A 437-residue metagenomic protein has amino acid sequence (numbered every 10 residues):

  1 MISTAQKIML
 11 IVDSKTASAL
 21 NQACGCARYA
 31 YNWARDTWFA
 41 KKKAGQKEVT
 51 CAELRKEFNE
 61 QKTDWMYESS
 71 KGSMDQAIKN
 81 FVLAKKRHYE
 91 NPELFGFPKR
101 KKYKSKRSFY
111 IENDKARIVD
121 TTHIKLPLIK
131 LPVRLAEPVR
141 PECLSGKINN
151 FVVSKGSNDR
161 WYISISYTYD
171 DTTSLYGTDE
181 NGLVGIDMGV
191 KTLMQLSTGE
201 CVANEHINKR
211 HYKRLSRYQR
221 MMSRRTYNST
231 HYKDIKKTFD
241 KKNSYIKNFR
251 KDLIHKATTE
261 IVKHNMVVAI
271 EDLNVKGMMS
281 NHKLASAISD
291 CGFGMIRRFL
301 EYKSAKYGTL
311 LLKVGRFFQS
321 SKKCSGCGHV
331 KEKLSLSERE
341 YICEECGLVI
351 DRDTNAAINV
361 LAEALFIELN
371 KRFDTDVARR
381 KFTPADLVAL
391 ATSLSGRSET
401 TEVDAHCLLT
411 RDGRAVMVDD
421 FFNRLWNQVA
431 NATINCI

Functional and structural regions predicted by a protein language model:
M1, W161-V184, Y341-I342: A short acidic-Thr-Gly-centered motif at the start of a beta-strand
M1-Q76, C436: Gly/serine-rich nucleotide phosphate-binding loop at the start of the catalytic core of nucleotide/ADP-ribose-handling
S3, A287, C291-I437: Positively charged, low-complexity nucleic-acid-binding target-recognition regions
V12, D179-S197, L300, D353: Gly/Thr-rich phosphate-binding beta-strand-loop-beta motif of the actin/hexokinase/Hsp70
C51-S157: Acidic carboxylate diad motif detector
I165-T172, K241-H264: Phosphate-interacting basic helix/loop segments used at nucleotide- and nucleic-acid interfaces
T192-K237: Metal-dependent catalytic core segments for phosphate chemistry
I261, M266-D272, L312: Short glycine-rich phosphate-binding loop at a beta-alpha junction
